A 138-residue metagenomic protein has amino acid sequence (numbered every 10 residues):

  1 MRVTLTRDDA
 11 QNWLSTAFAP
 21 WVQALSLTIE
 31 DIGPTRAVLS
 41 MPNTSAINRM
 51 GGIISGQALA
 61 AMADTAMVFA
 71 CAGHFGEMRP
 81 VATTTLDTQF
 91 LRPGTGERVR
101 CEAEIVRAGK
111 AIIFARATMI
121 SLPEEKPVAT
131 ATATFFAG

Functional and structural regions predicted by a protein language model:
M1-G138: Terminal targeting signals and extreme-terminal segments of soluble enzymes
